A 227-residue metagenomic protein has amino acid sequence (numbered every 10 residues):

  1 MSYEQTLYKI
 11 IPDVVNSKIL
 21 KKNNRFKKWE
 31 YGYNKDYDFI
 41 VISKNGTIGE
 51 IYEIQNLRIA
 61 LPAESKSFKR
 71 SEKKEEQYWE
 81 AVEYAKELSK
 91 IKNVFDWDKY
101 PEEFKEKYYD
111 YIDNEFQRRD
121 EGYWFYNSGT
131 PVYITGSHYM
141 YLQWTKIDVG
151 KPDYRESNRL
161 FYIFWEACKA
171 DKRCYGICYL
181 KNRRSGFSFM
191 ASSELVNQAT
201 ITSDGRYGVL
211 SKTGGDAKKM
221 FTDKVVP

Functional and structural regions predicted by a protein language model:
M1-P227: Phosphate/NTP-binding elements of NTP-utilizing enzymes
